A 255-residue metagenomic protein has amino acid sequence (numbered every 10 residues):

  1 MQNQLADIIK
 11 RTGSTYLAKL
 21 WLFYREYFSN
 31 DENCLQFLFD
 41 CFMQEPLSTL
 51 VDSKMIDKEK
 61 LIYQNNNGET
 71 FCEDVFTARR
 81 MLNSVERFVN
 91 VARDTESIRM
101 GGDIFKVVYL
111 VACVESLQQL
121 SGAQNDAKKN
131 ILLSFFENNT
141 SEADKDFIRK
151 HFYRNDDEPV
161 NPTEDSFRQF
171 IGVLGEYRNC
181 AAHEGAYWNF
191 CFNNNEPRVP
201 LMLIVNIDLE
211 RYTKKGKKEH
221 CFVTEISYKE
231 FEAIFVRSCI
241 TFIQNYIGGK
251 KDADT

Functional and structural regions predicted by a protein language model:
M1-Q118, G249-T255: Extended intrinsically disordered or low-complexity regions, especially N/C-terminal cytosolic tails and loops, rather
L5, C34-L35, K58, I104 (+5 more regions): Short amphipathic alpha-helical segments that mediate assembly, nucleic-acid/protein binding, or membrane association
L20, R149-T255: Polyanionic, low-complexity intrinsically disordered segments
L82-V89, V114, L133, G175 (+2 more regions): Hydrophobic core segments within long, regular secondary-structure runs in both alpha- and beta-rich folds
T95, S116-A123, R154, C180 (+1 more regions): Short hydrophobic alpha-helical module
I98-G101, S116-K129, F190-C191: Short, solvent-exposed secondary-structure capping/transition elements
A112, A127-S134, F190-L201: Amphipathic alpha-helical scaffolding segments
Q119-S166: Short non-catalytic regulatory patches outside canonical folded cores
